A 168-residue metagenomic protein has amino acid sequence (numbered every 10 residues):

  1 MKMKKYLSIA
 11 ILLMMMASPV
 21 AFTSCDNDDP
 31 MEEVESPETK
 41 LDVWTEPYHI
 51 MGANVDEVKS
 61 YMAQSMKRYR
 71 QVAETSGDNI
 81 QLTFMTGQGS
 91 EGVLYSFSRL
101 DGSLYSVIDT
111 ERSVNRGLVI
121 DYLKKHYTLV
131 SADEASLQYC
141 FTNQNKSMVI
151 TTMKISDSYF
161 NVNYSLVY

Functional and structural regions predicted by a protein language model:
K2-I11: Bacterial N-terminal signal peptides that target proteins for export
A10-P19: Bacterial N-terminal signal peptides
V20-S24: C-terminal motif of bacterial Sec signal peptides marking the signal peptidase cleavage site
D26-D121, K125, L166-Y168: Short helix/turn-capping signatures at newly exposed starts of structured segments
E74-S76, D121-Q144: Short Gly/Thr-rich strand-loop-strand
I80, G102-Y105, Y139, M148 (+1 more regions): Hydrophobic residues embedded in beta-strands of well-ordered beta-sheets
E91-R99, K146-S156: Broad, structure-driven detector of short, well-ordered beta-strand segments within folded domains
T152-Y168: Short, low-complexity, Pro/Ser/Thr/Gly-rich segments in the mature regions of secreted, periplasmic
